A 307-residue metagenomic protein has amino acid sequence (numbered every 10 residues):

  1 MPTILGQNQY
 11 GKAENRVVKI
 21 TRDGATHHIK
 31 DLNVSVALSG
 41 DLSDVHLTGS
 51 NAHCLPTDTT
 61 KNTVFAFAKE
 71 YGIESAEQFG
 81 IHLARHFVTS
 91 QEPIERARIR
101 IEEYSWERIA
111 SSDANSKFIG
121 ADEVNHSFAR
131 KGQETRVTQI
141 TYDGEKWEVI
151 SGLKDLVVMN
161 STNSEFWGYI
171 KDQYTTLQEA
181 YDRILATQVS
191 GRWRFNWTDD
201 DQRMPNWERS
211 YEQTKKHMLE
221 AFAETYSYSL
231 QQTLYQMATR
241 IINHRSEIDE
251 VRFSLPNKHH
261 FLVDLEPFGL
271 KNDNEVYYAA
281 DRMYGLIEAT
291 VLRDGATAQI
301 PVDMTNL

Functional and structural regions predicted by a protein language model:
M1-K216, E220-L307: N-terminal intrinsically disordered, cationic/polar leader segments that include organellar targeting peptides
